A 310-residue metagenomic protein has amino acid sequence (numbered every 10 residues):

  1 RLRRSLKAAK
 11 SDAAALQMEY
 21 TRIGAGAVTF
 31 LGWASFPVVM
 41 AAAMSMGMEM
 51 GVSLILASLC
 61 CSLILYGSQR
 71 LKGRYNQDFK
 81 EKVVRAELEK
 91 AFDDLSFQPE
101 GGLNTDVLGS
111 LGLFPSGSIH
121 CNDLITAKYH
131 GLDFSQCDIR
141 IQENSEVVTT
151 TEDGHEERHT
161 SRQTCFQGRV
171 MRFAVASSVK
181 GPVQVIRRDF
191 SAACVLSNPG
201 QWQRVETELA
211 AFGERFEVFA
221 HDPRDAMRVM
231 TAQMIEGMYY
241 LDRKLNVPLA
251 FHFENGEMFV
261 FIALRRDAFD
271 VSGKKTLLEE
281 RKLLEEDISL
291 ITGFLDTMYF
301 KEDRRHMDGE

Functional and structural regions predicted by a protein language model:
R1, K72-S96: Membrane-interface amphipathic/juxtamembrane segments adjacent to transmembrane helices
R1-G24: Cytosolic juxtamembrane N-terminal segments of multi-pass membrane proteins
A8-S11, G26-G32, V52: Interaction-prone helical segments in low-complexity regions
M18-V38: Transmembrane alpha-helical segments and their cytosolic interface motifs in multi-pass membrane proteins
R22, R85, E89-A91, Q98-E143 (+2 more regions): Charged, low-complexity intrinsically disordered regions
A42-C60: Hydrophobic alpha-helical transmembrane segments
L56-K80: Transmembrane alpha-helices and immediately adjacent membrane-cytoplasm interface residues in multi-pass integral
